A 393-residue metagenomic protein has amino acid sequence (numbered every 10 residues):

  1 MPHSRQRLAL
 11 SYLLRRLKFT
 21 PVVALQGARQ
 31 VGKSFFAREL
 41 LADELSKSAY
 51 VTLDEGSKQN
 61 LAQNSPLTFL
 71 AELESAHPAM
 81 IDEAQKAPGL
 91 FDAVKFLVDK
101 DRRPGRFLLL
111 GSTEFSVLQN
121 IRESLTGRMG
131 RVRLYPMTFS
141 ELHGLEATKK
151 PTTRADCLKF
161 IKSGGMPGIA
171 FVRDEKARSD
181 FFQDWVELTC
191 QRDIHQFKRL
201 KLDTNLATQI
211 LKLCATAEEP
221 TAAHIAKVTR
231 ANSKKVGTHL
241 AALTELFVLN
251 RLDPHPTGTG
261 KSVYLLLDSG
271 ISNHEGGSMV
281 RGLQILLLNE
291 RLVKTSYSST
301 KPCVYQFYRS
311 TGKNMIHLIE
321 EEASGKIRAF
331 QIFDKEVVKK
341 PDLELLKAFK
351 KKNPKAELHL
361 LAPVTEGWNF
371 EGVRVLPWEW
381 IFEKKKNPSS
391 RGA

Functional and structural regions predicted by a protein language model:
M1-L10: Dynamic helix-loop-helix/coil hinge segments at AAA+ ATPase domain boundaries and subdomain interfaces
P2-H3, R15-K18, V23-A24, A28-Q30 (+4 more regions): A cross-kingdom feature that marks ATP-driven nucleic-acid transaction machinery
S48-P78: Short glycine-rich substrate-engagement loop in P-loop NTPases that contacts/grips substrate
E74-L90: Conserved P-loop NTPase "ATPase switch" module shared by AAA+ and STAND
F91-T113, E123: Conserved catalytic/switch belt of AAA+ P-loop NTPases
L110-E114, N120, P136-M137, A362-T365: A short beta-strand-to-loop transition that corresponds to the Sensor-1 phosphate-sensing loop of AAA+ P-loop ATPases
F115-G130: Short regulatory helix/loop adjacent to the ATP-binding pocket of P-loop NTPases
Y135-P136, S140-G282, Y297, C303: Interdomain hinge/linker elements that couple catalytic modules in large macromolecular machines
